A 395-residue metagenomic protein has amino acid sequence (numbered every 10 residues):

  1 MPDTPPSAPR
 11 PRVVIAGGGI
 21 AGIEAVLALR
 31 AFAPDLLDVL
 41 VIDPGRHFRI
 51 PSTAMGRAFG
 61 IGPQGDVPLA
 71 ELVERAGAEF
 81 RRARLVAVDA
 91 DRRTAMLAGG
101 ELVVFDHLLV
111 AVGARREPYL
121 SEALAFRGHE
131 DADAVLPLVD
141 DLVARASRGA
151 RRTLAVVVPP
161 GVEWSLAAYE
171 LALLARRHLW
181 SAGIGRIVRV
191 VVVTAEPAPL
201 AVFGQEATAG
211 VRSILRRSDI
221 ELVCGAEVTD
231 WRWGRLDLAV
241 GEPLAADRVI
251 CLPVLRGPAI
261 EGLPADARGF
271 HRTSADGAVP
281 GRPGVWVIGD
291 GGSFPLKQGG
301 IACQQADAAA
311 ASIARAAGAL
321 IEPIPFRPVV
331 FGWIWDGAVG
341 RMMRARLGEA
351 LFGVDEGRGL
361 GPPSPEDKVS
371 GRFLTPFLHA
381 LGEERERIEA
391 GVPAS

Functional and structural regions predicted by a protein language model:
P2-A78, G161-V202: Beta1-alpha1 glycine-rich phosphate/pyrophosphate-binding loop at the start of Rossmann-like nucleotide-binding domains
P2-P11, A78-E170, R177-G183, I250: FAD-binding core/adjacent interface of flavoenzyme oxidoreductases
D38-L40, E79-D91, A95, V103 (+2 more regions): A Rossmann-like FAD-binding core segment of flavoenzymes
A123-A150, P243-Q305: FAD-site-proximal beta/loop scaffold in flavoenzymes
R145-R152, I184-R189, A317-P328: A short alpha-helix-loop-beta-strand transition element characteristic of N-terminal alpha/beta dinucleotide-binding
V162-W180, I184, F270-H271, A275-V287 (+2 more regions): Active-site substrate-recognition segment that forms the wall of the catalytic cavity or substrate channel
I288-V330, I334-D336: A conserved FAD-binding loop/helix module that cradles the flavin
G340-S395: C-terminal auxiliary extensions adjacent to catalytic cores
